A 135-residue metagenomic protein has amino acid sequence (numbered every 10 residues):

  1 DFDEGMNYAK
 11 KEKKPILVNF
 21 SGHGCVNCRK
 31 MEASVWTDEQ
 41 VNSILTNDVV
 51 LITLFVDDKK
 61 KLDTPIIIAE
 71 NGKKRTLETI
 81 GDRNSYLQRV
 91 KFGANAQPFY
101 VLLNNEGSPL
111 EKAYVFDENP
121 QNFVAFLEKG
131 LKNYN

Functional and structural regions predicted by a protein language model:
D1-I16, L45, R89: A short beta-strand-turn-helix
K11-R29: Short active-site neighborhood of thiol/selenol oxidoreductases, capturing the structured segment around
E12-I16, T46-I52, N95-P98, N105-S108: Loop/turn elements at helix/coil->beta-strand transitions in domains of secreted/extracellular proteins
S21-H23, E32-D82: Thiol-based oxidoreductase modules, predominantly thioredoxin-like and allied folds used for disulfide exchange
G24-N27, K59-L62, A96-P98, S108-L110: Flexible loop/turn segments at secondary-structure boundaries
R29-M31, T64, K112-Y114: Short, solvent-exposed loop/turn and secondary-structure capping segments
S34-V41, N71-N135: Non-catalytic, surface beta->alpha helical segment in thiol-disulfide oxidoreductase systems
